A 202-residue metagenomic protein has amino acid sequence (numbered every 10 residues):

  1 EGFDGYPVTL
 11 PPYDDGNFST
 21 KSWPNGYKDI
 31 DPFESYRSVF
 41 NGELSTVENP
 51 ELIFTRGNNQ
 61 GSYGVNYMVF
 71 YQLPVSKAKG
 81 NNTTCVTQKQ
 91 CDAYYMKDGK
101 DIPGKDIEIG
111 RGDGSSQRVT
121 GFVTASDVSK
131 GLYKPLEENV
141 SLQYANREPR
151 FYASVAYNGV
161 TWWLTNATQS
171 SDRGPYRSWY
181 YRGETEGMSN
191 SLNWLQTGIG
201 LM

Functional and structural regions predicted by a protein language model:
E1-R182: An aromatic- and glycine-enriched ligand-binding surface/loop that stacks and positions planar moieties
V140, Y157-T161, M188-M202: Conserved, well-structured interaction surfaces
